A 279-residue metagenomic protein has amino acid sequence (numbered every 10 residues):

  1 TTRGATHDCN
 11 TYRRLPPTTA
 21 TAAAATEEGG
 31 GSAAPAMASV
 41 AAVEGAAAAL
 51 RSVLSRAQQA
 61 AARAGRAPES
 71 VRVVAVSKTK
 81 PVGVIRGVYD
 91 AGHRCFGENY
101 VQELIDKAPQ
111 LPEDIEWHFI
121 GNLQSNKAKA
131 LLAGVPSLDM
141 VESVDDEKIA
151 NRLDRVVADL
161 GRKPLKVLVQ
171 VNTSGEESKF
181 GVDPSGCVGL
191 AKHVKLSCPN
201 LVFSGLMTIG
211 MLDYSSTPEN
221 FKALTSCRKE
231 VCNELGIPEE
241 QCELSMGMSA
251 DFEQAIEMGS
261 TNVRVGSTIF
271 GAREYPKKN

Functional and structural regions predicted by a protein language model:
T1-A5: N-terminal chloroplast transit peptides
T6, A25-T26: Intrinsically disordered, low-complexity regulatory regions of eukaryotic regulatory proteins
P17-A22: Intrinsic disorder/low-complexity segments
E27-E28, P35-A250, I256-M258, F270-A272: Conserved alpha/beta-domain cores
L111, K278-N279: Short amphipathic alpha-helical patches
S260-K278: Gly/Pro- and small hydrophobic-enriched strand-loop and loop-to-helix capping segments that sit at the rims
